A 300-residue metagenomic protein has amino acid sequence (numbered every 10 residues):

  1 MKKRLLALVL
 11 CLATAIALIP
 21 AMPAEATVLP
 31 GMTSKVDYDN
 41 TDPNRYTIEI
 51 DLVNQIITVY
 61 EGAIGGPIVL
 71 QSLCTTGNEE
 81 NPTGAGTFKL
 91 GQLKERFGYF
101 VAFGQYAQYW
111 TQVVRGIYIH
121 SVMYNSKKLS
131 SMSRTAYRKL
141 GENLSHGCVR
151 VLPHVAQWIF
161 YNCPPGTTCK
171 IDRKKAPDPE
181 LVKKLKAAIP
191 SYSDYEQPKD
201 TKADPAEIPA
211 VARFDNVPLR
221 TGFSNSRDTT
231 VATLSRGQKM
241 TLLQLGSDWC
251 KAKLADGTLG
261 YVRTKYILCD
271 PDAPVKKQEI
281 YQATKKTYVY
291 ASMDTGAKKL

Functional and structural regions predicted by a protein language model:
M1-A7: Positively charged n-region of N-terminal signal peptides that target proteins for export
V9-A17: Bacterial N-terminal signal peptides
I16-P30: Sec-dependent signal peptide cleavage junction
T27-M32, N40, P82-A85, K94-V211: Exported/periplasmic cell-wall-interacting domains
S34-E80: A structural motif detector for short, solvent-exposed N-terminal "entry" segments of globular domains
I57-V59, G237, C250-L254: SH3/SH3-like beta-barrel fold
K186-A206, L254-Q282: Boundary regions of SH3-family modules and the immediately adjacent low-complexity/disordered segments in eukaryotic
A203-A206, V211-S247, E279-L300: Beta-loop motif signature
